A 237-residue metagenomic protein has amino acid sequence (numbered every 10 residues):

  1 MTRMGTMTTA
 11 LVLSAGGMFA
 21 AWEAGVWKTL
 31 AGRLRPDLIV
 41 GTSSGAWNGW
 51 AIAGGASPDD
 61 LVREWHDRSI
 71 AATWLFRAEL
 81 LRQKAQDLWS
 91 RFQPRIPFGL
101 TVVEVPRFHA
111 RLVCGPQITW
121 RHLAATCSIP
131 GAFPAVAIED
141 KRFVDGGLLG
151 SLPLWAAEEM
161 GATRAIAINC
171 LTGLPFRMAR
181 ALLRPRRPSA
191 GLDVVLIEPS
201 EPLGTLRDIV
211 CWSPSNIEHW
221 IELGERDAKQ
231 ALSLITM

Functional and structural regions predicted by a protein language model:
M1-T42, W50-M237: Patatin-like phospholipase
